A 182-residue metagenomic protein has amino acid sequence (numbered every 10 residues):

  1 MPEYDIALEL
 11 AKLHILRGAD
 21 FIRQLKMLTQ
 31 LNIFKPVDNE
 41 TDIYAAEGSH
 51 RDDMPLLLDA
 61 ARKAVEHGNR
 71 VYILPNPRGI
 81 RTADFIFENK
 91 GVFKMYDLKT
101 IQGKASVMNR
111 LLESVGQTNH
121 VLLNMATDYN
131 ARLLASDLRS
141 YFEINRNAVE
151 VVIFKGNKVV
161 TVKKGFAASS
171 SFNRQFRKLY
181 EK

Functional and structural regions predicted by a protein language model:
P2-L74, T100-K182: Metal-dependent nuclease catalytic core centered on acidic motifs
R78-R81, G103: Short acidic loop-to-helix transition motifs that present clustered carboxylates
I80-N89, F93-D97: Short acidic loop-to-beta-strand element that houses the catalytic metal-binding Asp/Glu of nuclease active sites
